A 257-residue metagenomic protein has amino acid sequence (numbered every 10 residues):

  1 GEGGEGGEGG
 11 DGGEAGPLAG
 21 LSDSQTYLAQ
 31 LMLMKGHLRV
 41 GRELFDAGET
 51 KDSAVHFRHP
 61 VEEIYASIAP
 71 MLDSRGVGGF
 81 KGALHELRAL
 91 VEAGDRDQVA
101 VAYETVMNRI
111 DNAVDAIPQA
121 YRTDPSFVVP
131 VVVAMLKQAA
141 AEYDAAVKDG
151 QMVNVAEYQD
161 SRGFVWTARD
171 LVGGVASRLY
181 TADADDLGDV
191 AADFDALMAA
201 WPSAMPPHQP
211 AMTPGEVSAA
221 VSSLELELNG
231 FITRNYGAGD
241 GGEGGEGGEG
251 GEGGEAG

Functional and structural regions predicted by a protein language model:
G1-G257: Mature extracytoplasmic or organellar-lumen-exposed domains after removal of signal/transit peptides
